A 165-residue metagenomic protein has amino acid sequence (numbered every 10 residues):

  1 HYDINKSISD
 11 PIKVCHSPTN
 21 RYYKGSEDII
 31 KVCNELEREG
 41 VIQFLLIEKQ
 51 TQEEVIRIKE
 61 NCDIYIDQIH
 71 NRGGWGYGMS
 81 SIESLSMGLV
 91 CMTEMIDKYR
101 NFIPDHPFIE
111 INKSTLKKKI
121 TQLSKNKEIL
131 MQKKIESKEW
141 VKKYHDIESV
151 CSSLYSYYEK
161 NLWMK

Functional and structural regions predicted by a protein language model:
H1-K24, I30: Conserved donor-binding/catalytic core segment of Leloir-type glycosyltransferases
P11-V14, S26, I30-T51: A conserved nucleotide-sugar
I56, G78-S86, R100: Short alpha-helical segment that forms part of, or immediately flanks, the ligand-binding pocket in carbohydrate-active
E60-G73, L89: Acidic donor-binding loop of glycosyltransferase active sites
Q68-G78, T93-P107: Nucleotide-sugar-dependent
L85-T93: Short hydrophobic beta-strand element within catalytic cores of glycosyltransferases and related nucleotide-activated
R100-T121: Change "using UDP/GDP/dTDP sugars" to "using nucleotide sugars
E128-E159: A charged, aromatic-enriched C-terminal amphipathic alpha-helix characteristic of glycosyltransferases across folds
